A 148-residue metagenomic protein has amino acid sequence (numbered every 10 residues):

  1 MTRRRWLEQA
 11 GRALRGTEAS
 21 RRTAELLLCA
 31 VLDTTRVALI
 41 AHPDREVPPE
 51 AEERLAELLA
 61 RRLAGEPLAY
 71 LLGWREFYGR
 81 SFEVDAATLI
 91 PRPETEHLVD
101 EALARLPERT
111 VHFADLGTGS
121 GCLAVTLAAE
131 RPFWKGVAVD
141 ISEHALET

Functional and structural regions predicted by a protein language model:
M1-R21: Non-catalytic nucleic-acid substrate-recognition regions in nucleic-acid-modifying enzymes
L7, A24-E25, L55-A56, L68 (+2 more regions): A general structural signal for well-ordered alpha-helical segments in protein cores
L14, E18, V31-L32, L106 (+1 more regions): A broad structural signal for alpha-helix termini and local helix breaks/kinks
T17-R21, T35, E66, R109 (+1 more regions): Secondary-structure boundary/capping positions in well-ordered alpha/beta enzyme cores
L26-R105: Conserved AdoMet
E94-T148: Conserved SAM/SAH cofactor-binding pocket of Class I
